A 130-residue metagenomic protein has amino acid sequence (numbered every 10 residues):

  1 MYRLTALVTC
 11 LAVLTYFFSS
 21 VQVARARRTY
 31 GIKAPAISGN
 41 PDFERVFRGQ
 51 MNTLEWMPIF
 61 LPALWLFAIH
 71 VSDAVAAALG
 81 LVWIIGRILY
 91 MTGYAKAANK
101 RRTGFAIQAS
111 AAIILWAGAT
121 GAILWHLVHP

Functional and structural regions predicted by a protein language model:
Y2-G31: N-terminal signal-anchor transmembrane alpha helix
A12-T15, S19, V82-L89, A111-G121: Membrane-embedded alpha-helical transmembrane segments of multi-pass integral membrane proteins
V21-R48: Cytosolic, membrane-interface loops and tails of multi-pass inner-membrane proteins
F47-E55, I84, F105, A109: Hydrophobic transmembrane-helix microenvironments that flank and shape a buried ionizable site
N52-L64, L115: Core segments of transmembrane alpha-helices that mediate helix-helix packing or line hydrophobic substrate/ligand
F60-P62, F67-K96: Mid-chain, well-packed structural core segment of small domains
L89-I114: Interfacial loop-to-transmembrane junctions
T120-P130: Juxtamembrane boundary at the C-terminal end of a transmembrane helix
